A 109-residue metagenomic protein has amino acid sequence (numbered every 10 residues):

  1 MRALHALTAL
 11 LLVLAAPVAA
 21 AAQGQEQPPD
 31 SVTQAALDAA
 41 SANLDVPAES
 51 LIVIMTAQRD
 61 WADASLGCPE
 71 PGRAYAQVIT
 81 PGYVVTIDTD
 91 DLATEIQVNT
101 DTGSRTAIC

Functional and structural regions predicted by a protein language model:
M1-L7: Bacterial N-terminal signal peptides that target proteins for export
L7-P17: Bacterial N-terminal signal peptides
P17-Q25: Sec-dependent signal peptide cleavage junction
Q25-D63: Short, non-transmembrane alpha-helical segments in secretory-pathway proteins
L51-V98: Exposed beta-strand-loop-beta-strand "reactive/processing" segments of non-cytosolic proteins
A93-C109: A short, surface-exposed interaction/processing loop segment used at functional sites
